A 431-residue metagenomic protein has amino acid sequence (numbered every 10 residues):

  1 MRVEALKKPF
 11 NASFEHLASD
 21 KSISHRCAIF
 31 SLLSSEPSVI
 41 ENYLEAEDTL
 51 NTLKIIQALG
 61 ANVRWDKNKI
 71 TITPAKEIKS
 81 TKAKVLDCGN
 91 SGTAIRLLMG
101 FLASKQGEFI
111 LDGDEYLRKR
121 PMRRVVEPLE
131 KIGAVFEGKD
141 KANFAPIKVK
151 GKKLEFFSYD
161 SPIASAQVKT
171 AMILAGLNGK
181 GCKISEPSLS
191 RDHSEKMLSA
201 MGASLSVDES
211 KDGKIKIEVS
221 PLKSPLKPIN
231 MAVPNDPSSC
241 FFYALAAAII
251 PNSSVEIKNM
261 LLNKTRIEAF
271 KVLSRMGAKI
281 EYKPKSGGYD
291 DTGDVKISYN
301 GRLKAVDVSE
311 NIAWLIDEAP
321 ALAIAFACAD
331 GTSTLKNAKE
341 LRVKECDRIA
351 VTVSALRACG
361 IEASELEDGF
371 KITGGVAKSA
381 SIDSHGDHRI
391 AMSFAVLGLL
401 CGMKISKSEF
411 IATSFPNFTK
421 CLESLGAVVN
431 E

Functional and structural regions predicted by a protein language model:
M1-E431: Structural preference for solvent-exposed beta-strand-turn elements and adjacent flexible terminal/loop segments within
